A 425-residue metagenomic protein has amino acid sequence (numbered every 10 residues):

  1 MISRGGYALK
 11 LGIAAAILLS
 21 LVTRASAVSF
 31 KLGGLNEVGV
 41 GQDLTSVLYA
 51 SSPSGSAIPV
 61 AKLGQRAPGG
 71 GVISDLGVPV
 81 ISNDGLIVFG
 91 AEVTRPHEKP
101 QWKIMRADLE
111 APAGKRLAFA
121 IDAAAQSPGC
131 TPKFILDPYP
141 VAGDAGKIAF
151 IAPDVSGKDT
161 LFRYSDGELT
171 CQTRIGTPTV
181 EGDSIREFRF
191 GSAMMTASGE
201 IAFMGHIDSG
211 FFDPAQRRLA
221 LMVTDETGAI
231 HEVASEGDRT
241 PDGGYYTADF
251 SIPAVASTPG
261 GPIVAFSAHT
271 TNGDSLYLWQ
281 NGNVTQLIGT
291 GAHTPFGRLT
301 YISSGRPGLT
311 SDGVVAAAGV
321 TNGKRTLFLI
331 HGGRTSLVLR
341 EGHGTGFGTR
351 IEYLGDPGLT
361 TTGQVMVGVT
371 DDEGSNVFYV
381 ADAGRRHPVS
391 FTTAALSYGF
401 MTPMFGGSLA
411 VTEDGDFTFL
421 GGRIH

Functional and structural regions predicted by a protein language model:
I2-G12: Bacterial N-terminal signal peptides that target proteins for export
K10-L21: Bacterial N-terminal signal peptides
T23-A25: Membrane-interface motif at the C-terminal end of an N-terminal transmembrane signal
A27-H425: Conserved "turn/edge" positions that cap or connect secondary-structure elements within repeat/scaffolded domains
